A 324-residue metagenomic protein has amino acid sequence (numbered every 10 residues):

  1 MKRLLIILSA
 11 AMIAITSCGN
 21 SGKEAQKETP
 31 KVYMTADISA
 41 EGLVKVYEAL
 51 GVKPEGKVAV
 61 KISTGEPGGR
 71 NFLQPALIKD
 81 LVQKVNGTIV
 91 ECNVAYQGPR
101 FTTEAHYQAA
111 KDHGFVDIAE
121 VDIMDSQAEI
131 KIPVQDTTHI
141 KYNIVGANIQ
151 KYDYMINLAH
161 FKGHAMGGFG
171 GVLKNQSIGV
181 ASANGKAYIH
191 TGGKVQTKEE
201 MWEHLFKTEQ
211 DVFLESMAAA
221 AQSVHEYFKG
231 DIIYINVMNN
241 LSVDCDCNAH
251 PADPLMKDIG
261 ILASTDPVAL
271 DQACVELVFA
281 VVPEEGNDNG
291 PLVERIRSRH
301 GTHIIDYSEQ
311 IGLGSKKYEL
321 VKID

Functional and structural regions predicted by a protein language model:
K2-L8: Sec-dependent signal peptide recognition, specifically the positively charged N-region followed immediately by
R3, E24-K27: Intrinsic disorder/low-complexity segments enriched in polar/small residues
L8, K23-E24: C-terminal (or distal) subdomains of carbohydrate-active enzymes
A10-M12: Short, low-complexity S/T/E/D/G/P-rich linear segments that nucleate or cap local secondary structure
A14-S17: C-terminal motif of bacterial Sec signal peptides marking the signal peptidase cleavage site
G19-S21: Bacterial signal peptide processing site
Q26-D324: Extended, low-polarity segments enriched in aliphatic/aromatic residues
